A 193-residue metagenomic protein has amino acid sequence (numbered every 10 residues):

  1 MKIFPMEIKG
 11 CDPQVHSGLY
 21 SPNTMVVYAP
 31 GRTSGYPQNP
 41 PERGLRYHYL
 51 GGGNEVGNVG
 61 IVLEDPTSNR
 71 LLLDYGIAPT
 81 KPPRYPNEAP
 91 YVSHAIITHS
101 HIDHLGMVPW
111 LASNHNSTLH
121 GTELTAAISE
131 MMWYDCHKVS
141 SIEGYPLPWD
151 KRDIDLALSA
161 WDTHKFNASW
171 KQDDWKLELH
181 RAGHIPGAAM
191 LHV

Functional and structural regions predicted by a protein language model:
I3-C11, N23-P90, T163-V193: Core dinuclear metal-dependent hydrolase active-site scaffold
P13-H16: Short, compositionally biased terminal leader/tail segments enriched in small/polar residues
G53-N58, V62-S117, G121-A127, M132-W161: Pre-active-site segment of Zn-dependent metallo-hydrolases
